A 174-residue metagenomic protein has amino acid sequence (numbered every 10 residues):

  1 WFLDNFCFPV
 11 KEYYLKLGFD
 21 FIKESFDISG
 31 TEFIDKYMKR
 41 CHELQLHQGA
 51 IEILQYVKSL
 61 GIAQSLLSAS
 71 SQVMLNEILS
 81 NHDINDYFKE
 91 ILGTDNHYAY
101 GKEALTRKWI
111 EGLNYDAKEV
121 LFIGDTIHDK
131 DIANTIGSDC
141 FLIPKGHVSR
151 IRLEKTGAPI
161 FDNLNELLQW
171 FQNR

Functional and structural regions predicted by a protein language model:
W1-N5, N85-Y100: A short, structured active-site edge motif that brings together acidic residues
W1-Q48: N-terminal helical cap/lid subdomain that shapes the substrate entry/recognition surface in HAD-like hydrolases
M38-L66, Q72, N76, E103: Short, acidic loop-to-helix structural element flanking the phosphoryl-transfer center in phosphate-processing enzymes
I51-K58, I110, K130-N134: Surface-exposed amphipathic alpha-helices with a cationic face
L60-I62, L113-E119, R174: Glycine-rich phosphate-binding loop signature in dinucleotide/nucleotide-binding domains
I84-K89, D116, F161: Conserved H-loop
G101-D131: Conserved Lys-Pro-Asp/Glu-containing loop-to-beta segment of HAD-superfamily phosphomonoesterases, centered on
L121-F161: Acidic, Mg2+-coordinating phosphoryl-transfer loop and its flanking beta/alpha structural elements, shared across
